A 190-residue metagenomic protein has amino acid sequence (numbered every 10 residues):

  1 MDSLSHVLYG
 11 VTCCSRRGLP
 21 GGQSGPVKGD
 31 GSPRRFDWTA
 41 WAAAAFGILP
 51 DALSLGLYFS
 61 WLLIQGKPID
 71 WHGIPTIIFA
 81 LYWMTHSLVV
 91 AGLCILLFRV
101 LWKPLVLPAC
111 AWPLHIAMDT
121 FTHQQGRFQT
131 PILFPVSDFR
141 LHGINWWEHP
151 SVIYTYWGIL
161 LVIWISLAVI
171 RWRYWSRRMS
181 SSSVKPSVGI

Functional and structural regions predicted by a protein language model:
M1-I190: N-terminal membrane-targeting hydrophobic helices
